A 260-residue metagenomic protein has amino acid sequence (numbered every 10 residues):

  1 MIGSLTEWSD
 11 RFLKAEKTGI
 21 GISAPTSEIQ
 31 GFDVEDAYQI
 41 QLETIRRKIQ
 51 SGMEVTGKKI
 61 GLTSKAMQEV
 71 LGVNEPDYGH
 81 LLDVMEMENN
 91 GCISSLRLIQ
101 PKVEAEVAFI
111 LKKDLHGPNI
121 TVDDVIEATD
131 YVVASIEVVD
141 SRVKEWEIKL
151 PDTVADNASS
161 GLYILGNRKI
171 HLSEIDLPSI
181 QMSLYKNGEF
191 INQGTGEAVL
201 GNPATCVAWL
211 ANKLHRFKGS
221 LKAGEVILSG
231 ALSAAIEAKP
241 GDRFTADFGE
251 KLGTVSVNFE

Functional and structural regions predicted by a protein language model:
I2-N202, R243, L252-E260: Catalytic-core "active-site belt" of small-molecule-metabolizing enzymes, emphasizing His/Asp/Glu-rich regions
T205: Glycine-rich, small/acidic residue-mixed loop/short-helix segments
W209-L214: A short, acidic, amphipathic alpha-helical segment used as a generic capping/interface helix at domain edges
